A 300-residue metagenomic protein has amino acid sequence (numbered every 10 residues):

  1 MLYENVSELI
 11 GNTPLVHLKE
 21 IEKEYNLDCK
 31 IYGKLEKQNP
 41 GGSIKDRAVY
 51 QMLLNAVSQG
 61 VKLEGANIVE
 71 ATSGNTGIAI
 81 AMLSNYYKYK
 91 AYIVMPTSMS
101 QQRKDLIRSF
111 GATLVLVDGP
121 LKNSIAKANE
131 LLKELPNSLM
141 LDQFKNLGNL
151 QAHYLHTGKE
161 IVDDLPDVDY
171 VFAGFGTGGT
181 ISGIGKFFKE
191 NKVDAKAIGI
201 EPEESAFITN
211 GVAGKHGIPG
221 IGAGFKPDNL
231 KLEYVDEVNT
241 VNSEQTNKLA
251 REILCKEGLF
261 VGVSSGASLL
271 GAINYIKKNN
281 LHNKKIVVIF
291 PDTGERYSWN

Functional and structural regions predicted by a protein language model:
M1-N300: PLP-dependent amino-acid enzyme catalytic core
